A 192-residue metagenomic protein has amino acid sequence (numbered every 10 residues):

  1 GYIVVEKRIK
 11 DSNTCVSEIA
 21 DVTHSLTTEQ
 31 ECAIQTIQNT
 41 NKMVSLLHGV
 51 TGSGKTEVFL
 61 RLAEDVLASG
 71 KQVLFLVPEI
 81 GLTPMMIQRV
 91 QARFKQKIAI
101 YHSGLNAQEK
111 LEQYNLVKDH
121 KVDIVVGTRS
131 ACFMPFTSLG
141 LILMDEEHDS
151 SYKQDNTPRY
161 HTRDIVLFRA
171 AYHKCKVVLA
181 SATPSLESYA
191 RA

Functional and structural regions predicted by a protein language model:
G1-V77: Pre-Walker A segment
T51, L82, L105-K110, P184-S185: Short acidic loop-to-helix transition motifs that present clustered carboxylates
T56, L141, E147-A192: Post-DEXD/H (motif II) to motif III coupling segment of the RecA-like Helicase ATP-binding lobe
G70-V73, K97, H120-I124, S138-L141 (+1 more regions): Loop/turn-to-beta-strand initiation segments
K71-P84, S103: Short beta-strand-centered segment that lines the nucleotide-binding/catalytic pocket of NTP-utilizing
R89-K97, Y101-V125, F136: Conserved motor-coupling elements within RecA-like helicase/translocase cores
G127-L139: SF2 helicase motor core recognition
T128-R129, D145-E147: Walker B catalytic acidic pair
